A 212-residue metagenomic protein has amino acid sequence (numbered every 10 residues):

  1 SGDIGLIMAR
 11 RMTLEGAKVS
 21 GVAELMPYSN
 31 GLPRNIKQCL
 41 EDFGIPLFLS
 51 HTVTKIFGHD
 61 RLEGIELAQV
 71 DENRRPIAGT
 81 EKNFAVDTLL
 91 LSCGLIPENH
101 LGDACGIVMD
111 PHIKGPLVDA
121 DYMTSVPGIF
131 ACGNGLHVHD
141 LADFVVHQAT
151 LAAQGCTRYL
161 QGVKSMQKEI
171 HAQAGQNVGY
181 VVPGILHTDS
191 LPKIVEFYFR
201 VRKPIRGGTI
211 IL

Functional and structural regions predicted by a protein language model:
S1-L212: Residues forming the flavin
